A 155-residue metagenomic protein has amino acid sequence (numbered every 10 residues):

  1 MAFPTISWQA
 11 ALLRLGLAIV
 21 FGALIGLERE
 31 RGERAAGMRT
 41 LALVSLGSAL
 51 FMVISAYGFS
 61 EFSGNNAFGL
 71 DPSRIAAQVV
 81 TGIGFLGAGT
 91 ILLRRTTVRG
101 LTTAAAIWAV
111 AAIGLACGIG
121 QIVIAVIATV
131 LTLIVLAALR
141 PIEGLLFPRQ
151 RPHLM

Functional and structural regions predicted by a protein language model:
M1-S73: Alpha-helical transmembrane segments and their membrane-interface boundaries that form or gate the permeation pathway
A10-R14, R74-I75, G120-V130: Loop-to-transmembrane alpha-helix initiation sites
G22, G26, M52-A56, G89 (+2 more regions): Structural signal for membrane-spanning alpha-helices in multi-pass inner-membrane proteins, emphasizing helix cores
G22-R34, L86-V98, P141-G144: C-terminal ends of transmembrane helices
L43-V53, A105-G118: Small-residue-rich segments of transmembrane alpha-helices in multi-pass membrane proteins, especially helix faces
A56-Y57, A76-L86: Ligand-binding beta-strand-loop-alpha-helix segment within the catalytic cores of soluble metabolic enzymes
V79-V80, R99-A109: Short hydrophobic alpha-helical membrane-embedded segments
Q121-M155: Canonical alpha-helical transmembrane segment with a positive-inside/aromatic-interface signature
